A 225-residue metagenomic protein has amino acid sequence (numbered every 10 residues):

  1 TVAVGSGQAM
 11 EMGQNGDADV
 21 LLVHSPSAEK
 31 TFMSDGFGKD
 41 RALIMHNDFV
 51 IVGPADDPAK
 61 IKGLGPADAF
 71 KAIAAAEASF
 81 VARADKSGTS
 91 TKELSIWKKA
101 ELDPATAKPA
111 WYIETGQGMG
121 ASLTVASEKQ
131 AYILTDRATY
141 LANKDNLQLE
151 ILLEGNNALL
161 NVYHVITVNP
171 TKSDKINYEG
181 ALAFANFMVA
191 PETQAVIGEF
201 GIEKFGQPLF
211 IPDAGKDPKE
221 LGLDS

Functional and structural regions predicted by a protein language model:
T1-G38: Early extracytoplasmic/lumenal segment of secretory-pathway proteins
G7, E11-M12, D17, P26 (+2 more regions): Exported/periplasmic ABC-transporter solute-binding proteins
T31-R41, H46, L141-E154: Ligand-binding "clamshell"
H46-D48, E77: Residue-level signal for tight coil/turn positions that link beta-strands
